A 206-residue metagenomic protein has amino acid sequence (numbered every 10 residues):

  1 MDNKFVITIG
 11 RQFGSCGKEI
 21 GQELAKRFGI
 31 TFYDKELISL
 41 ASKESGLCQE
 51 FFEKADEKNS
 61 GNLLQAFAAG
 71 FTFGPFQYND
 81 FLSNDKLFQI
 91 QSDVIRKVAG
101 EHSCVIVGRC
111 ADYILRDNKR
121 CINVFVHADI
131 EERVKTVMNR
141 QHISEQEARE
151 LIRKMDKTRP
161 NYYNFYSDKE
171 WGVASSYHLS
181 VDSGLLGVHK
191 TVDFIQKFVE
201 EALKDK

Functional and structural regions predicted by a protein language model:
I9-Q22: Glycine-rich phosphate-binding P-loop
T31-S42: Short beta-strand-centered segment that lines the nucleotide-binding/catalytic pocket of NTP-utilizing
S42-S103: ATP-dependent small-molecule kinase phosphotransfer cores that center on conserved nucleotide phosphate-binding segments
N62-A68, S144-V188: Small-molecule kinase domains that catalyze NTP-dependent phosphoryl transfer to phosphate-bearing small molecules
S92, V188-Q196: Short, amphipathic alpha-helical "lid/cap" segments that border enzyme active or binding sites
V98, A111-D117: RNA pseudouridine synthases
D117-N139, E145-R153: Conserved phosphate-donor/acceptor-positioning beta-strand/loop module used by diverse small-molecule
